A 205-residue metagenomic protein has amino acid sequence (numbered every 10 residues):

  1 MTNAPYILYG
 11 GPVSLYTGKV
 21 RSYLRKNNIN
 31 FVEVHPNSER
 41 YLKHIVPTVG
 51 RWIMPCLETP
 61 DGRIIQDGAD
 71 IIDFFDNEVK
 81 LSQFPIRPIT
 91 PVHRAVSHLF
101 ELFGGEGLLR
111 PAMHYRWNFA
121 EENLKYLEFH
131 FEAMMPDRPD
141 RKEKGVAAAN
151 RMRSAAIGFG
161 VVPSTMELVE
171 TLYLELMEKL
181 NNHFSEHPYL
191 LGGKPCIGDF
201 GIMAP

Functional and structural regions predicted by a protein language model:
M1-D140, L190: GST-like domain detector, emphasizing the conserved glutathione-binding G-site in the N-terminal thioredoxin-like
R110-P205: GST-like fold's C-terminal all-alpha helical module
